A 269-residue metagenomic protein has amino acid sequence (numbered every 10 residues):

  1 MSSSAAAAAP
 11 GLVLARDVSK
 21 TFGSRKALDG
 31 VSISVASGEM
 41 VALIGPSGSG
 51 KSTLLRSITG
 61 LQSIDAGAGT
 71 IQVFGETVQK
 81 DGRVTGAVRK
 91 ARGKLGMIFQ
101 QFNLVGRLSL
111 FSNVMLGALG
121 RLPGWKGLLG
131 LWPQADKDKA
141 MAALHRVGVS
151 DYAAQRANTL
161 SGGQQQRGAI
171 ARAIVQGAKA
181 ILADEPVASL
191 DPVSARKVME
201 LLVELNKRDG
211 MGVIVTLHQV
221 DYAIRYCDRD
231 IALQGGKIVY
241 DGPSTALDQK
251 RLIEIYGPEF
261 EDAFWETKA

Functional and structural regions predicted by a protein language model:
T59: Helix-to-loop junction immediately C-terminal to a conserved catalytic motif
G67-K80: Conserved ABC transporter NBD signature motif
T77-K80, L122-D151: Conserved ABC ATPase "signature" region
V78-G96, K126-Q134, L247: ABC ATPase NBD coupling module
R156-L160, Q164: Conserved ABC ATPase signature
I181-D184: Catalytic Walker B motif of ABC-type/P-loop ATPase nucleotide-binding domains
